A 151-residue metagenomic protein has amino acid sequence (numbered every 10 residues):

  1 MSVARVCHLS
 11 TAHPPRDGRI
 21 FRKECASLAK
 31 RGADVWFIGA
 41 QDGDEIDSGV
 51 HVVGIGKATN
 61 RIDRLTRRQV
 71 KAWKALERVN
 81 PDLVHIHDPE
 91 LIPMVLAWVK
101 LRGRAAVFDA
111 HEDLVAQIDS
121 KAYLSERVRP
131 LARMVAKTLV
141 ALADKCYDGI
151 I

Functional and structural regions predicted by a protein language model:
M1-D44, H51, G149-I151: N-terminal subdomain of nucleotide-sugar transferases
H13-P14, D42-G43, E90-L91, E112-V115: Short, solvent-exposed loop/turn segments at secondary-structure junctions
P15-D17, P81, A106-E126, D148-G149: A short, histidine- and acid-enriched strand-loop-helix "catalytic/donor-clamping" loop that lines the nucleotide-sugar
G18-I20, D47, M94-A97, Q117-D119: Short glycine-/acidic-enriched loop or helix-start segments at secondary-structure transitions that form or flank
E24, V70-K74, A97-L101, F108 (+2 more regions): Membrane-proximal helix-turn-helix segments that form the acceptor-binding/catalytic region of lipid-linked
I38, I55, D109-A110: Generic beta-sheet signal
G49-A75, Y123-A132: A short, charged, and often flexible helix/loop element on the N-terminal side of the glycosyltransferase catalytic
K74-I92, R104-V107: Short N-terminal targeting/anchoring amphipathic segment
